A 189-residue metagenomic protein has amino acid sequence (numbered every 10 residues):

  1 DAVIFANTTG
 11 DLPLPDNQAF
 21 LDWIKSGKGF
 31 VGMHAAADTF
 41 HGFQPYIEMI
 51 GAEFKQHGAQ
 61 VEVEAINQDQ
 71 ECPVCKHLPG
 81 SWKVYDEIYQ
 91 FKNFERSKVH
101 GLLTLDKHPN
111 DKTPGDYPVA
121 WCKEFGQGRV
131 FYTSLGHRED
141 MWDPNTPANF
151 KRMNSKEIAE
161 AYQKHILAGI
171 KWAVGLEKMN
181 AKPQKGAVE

Functional and structural regions predicted by a protein language model:
D1-A2: Short, Asp-centered acidic motifs that coordinate Mg2+ and/or phosphate in catalytic or ligand-binding sites
F5, F20-W23, F30, Y46 (+7 more regions): Aromatic side chains
F5, T9-H77: A glycine-rich, often tryptophan-bearing local segment used as a flexible ligand/cofactor-contacting loop or short
F5-N7, E48, T104-H108, N154-K156: Short secondary-structure boundary micro-motifs
N7, D11, G27-V31, K55-A59 (+4 more regions): Glycine-rich loops and low-complexity Gly/Arg-rich segments that provide flexible linkers or classic glycine-based
A52, G58-Y132: Catalytic beta-strand/loop cores that center a nucleophilic Ser/Cys/Thr and support acyl-enzyme chemistry
N110-Y117, E124-E189: Extracellular ligand-binding/catalytic regions of CAZymes and related secreted enzymes and adhesion modules
